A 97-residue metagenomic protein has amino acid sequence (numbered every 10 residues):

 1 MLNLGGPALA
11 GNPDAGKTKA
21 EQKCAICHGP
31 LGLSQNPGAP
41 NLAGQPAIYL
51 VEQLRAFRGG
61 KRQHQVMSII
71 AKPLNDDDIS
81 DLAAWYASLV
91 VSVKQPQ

Functional and structural regions predicted by a protein language model:
L2-L4, I48, Q53, R62 (+1 more regions): C-terminal capping alpha-helices of c-type cytochrome domains
L4, A10, K23-I26, G38 (+2 more regions): N-terminal hydrophobic or amphipathic segments with adjacent small-residue motifs that include Sec signal peptides
L9-L31, A43-Q45, Y49, K94-Q97: Sequence/structural segment immediately N-terminal to covalent heme-attachment motifs in c-type and related
E21-P30, P40-N41, E52-R55, D78-A84: C-type cytochrome heme c attachment motif
S34-I70, L74: N-terminal, post-signal-peptide region of Sec/Tat-exported proteins
